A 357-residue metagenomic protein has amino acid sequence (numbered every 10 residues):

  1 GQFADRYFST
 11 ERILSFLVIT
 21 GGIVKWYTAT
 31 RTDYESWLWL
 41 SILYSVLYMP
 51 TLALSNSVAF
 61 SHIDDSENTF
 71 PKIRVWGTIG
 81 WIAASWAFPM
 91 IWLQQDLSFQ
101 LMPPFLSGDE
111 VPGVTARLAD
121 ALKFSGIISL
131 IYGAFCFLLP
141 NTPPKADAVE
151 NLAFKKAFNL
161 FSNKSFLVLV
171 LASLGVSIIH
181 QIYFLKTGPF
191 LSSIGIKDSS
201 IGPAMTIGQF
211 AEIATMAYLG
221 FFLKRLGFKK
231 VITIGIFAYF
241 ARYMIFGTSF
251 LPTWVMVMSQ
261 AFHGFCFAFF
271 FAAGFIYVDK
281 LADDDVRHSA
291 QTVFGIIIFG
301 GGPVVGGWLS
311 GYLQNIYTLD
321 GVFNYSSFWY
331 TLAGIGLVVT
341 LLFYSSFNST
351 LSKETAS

Functional and structural regions predicted by a protein language model:
G1-S9, W92, A214-F228, Q314-N315: Helix-to-loop junctions at the C-terminal end of transmembrane segments in multipass secondary transporters
R12-W26, K230-I245: Structural signature of the two symmetry-related core transmembrane helices
T28-T30, I128-P140, F328-S357: Multi-pass alpha-helical transporter architecture, strongest for 12-TM Major Facilitator/SLC carriers used
A29-S41, G247-S259: Helix-loop junctions at membrane interfaces in 12-TM secondary transporters
I42-W76: Cytoplasmic helix-loop-helix junction between adjacent transmembrane helices in 12-TM secondary transporters
M90-I127, G311-G336: A membrane-interface helix-boundary motif in multi-pass transporters
P112-G113, C136-S173, S193: Juxtamembrane intracellular "pre-TM" segments in multi-pass secondary transporters
S165-T206, F271: Helix-loop boundary and gating motifs at the non-cytosolic
